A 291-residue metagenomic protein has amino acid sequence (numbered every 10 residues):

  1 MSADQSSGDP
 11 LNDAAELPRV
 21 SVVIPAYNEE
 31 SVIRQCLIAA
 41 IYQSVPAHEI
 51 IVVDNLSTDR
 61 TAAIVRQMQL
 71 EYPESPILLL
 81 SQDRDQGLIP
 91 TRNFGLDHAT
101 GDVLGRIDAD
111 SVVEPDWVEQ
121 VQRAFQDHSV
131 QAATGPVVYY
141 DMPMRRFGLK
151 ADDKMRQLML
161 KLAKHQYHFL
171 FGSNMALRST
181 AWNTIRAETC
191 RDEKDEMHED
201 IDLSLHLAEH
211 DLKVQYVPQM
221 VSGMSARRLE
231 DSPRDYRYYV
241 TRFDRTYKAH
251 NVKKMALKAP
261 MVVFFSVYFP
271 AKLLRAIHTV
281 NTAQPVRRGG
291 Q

Functional and structural regions predicted by a protein language model:
G8, E29-Y42: Short, well-formed alpha-helical segments that are part of the catalytic scaffolds of diverse glycosyltransferases
R19-S21, E49, D202: Cell-envelope/extracellular polymer assembly enzymes that use nucleotide-activated donors
A39, D54-A63, R84, S111: A conserved acidic beta->alpha catalytic loop
Q82-A99: Glycine-rich, basic loop-to-helix element that forms the pyrophosphate-binding segment of sugar-nucleotide handling
L104: Short aromatic/hydrophobic "clamp" motif used to bind/position activated sugar donors
D116-R146: Conserved donor NDP-sugar-binding/catalytic core segment of glycosyltransferases
G135-Y139, F147-H168: Short, flexible, basic/aromatic active-site loop/helix in glycosyltransferases
E193-L203: Acidic donor-binding loop at a coil-to-helix junction in glycosyltransferase catalytic cores that engages
